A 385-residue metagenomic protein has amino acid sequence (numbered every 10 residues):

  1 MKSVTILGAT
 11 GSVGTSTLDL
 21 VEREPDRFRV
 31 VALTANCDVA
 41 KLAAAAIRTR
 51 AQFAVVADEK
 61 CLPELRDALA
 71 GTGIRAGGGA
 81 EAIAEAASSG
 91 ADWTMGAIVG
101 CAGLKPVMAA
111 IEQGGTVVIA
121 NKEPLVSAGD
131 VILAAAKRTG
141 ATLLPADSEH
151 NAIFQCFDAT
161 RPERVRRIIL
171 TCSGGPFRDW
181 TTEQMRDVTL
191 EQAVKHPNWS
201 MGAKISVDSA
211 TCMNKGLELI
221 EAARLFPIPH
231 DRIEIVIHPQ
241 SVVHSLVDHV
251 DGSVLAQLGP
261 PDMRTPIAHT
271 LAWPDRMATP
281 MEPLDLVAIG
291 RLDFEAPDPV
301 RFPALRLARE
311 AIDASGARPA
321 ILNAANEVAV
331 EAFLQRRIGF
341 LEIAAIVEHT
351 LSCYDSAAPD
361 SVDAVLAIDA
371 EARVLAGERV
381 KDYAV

Functional and structural regions predicted by a protein language model:
M1-V385: Catalytic, metal-anchored helix/loop core of enzyme active sites in primary metabolism
